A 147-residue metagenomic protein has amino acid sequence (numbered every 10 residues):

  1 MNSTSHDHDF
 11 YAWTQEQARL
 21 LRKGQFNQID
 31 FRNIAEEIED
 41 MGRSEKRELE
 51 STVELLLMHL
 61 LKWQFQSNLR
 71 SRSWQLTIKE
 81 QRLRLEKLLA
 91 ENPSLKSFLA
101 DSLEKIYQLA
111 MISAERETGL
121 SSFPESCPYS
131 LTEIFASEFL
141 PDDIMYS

Functional and structural regions predicted by a protein language model:
M1-E54, L61-S147: Surface/interface-facing alpha-helical segments and adjacent flexible terminal/loop regions used for partner/assembly
